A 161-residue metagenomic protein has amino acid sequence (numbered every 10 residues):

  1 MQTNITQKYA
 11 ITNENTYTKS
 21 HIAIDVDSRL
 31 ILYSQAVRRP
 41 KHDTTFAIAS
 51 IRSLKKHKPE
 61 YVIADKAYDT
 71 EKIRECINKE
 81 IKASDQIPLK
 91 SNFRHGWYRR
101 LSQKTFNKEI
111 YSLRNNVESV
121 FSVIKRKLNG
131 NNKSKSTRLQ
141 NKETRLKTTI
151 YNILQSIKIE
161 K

Functional and structural regions predicted by a protein language model:
M1-K79, P88-K90, T148: Polybasic low-complexity intrinsically disordered regions
M1-T3, G96-Y98, T144-R145: Short, solvent-exposed polar/charged micro-motifs at secondary-structure junctions
K41, Y111, S136, Q140: Charge-dense, low-complexity intrinsically disordered segments
F46, N116, V120, R145-T149: Catalytic-loop motifs flanking and including active-site residues across diverse enzymes
Y61, K66-S134: Helix-centered, glycine/charged polyanion-binding patches within enzymatic domains that contact phosphate-containing
K135-K161: Charge-patterned, long linear interaction tracts outside catalytic cores
